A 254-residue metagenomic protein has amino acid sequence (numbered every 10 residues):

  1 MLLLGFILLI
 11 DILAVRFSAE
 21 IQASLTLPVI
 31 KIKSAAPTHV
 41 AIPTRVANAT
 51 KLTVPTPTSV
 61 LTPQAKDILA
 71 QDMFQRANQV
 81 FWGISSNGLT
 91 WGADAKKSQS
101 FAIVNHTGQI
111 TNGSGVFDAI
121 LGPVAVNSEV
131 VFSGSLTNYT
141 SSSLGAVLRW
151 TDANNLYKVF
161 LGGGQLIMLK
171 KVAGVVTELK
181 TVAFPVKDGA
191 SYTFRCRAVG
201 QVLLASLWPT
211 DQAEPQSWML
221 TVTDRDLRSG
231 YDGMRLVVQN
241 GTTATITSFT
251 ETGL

Functional and structural regions predicted by a protein language model:
S24-K66: Ser/Thr-rich, Proline-interspersed low-complexity disordered segments
P57-T90: Extracellular carbohydrate-recognition regions
F74, I246-T252: Extracellular beta-strand elements of beta-rich domains used for carbohydrate recognition/degradation or cell-matrix
F74, V130-F132, D188-L207: Short tryptophan-centered beta-strand motifs in secreted/extracellular beta-sheet-rich domains of glycan-recognition
A93-V116, L166-I167, D232: Short carbohydrate-recognition loop motifs
G108-L169, G253: Secretory/extracellular carbohydrate-interaction modules and structurally similar beta-sandwich "look-alikes"
V172-T193: Short, aromatic/His-centered strand-loop micro-motif at the edge of beta-sheets
E214-T245: Flexible glycan-contacting loops in extracellular carbohydrate-active proteins
